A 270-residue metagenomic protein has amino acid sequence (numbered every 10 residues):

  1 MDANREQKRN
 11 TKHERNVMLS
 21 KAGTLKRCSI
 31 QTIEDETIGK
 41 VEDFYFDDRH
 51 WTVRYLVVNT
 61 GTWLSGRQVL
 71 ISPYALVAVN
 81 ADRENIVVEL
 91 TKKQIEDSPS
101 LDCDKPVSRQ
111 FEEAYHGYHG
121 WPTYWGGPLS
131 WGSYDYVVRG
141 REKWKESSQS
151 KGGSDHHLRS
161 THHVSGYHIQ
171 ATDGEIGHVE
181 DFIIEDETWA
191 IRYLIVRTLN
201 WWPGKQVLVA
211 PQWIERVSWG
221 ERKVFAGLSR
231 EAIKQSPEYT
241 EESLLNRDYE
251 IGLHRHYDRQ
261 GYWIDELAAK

Functional and structural regions predicted by a protein language model:
D2-K270: Peripheral interaction segments used for macromolecular assembly
